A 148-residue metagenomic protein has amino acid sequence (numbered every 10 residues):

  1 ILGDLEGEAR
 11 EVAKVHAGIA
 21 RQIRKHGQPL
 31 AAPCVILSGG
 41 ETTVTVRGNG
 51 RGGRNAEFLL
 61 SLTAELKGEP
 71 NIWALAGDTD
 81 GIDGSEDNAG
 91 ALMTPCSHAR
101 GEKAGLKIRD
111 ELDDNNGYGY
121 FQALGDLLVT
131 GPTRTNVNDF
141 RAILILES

Functional and structural regions predicted by a protein language model:
I1-N55, A64, G68: A glycine- and small/hydrophobic-rich beta-loop-beta segment that serves as a flexible "lid/hinge" or phosphate-binding
L60-S148: Internal helix-turn-beta structural module
